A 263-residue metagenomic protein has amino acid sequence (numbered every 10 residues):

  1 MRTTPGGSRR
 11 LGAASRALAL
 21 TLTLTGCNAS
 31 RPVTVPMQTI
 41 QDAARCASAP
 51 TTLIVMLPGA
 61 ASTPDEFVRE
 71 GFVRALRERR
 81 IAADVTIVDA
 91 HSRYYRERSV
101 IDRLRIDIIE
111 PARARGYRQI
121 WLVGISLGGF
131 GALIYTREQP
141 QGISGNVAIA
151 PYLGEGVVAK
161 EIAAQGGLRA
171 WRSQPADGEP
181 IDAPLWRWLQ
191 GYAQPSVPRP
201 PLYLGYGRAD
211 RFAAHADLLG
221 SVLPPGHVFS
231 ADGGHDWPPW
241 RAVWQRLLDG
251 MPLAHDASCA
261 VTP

Functional and structural regions predicted by a protein language model:
T25-G26: C-terminal motif of bacterial Sec signal peptides marking the signal peptidase cleavage site
R31-E78: Short, surface-exposed "cap/lid" segments of acyl-processing enzymes
C46, L168-V222: The feature captures the conserved acid-bearing segment of alpha/beta-hydrolase catalytic domains
A60, R96-R98, A209-P263: C-terminal catalytic histidine-bearing segment of alpha/beta-hydrolase fold enzymes
Y95-R115: Alpha/beta-hydrolase active-site loop
R115-S126: Alpha/beta-hydrolase fold nucleophile elbow
G124-I134: Glycine-rich nucleophile elbow surrounding the catalytic serine of serine-hydrolase chemistry
I134-G178, S230, W240-R241: Hydrolase active-site cap/lid region
